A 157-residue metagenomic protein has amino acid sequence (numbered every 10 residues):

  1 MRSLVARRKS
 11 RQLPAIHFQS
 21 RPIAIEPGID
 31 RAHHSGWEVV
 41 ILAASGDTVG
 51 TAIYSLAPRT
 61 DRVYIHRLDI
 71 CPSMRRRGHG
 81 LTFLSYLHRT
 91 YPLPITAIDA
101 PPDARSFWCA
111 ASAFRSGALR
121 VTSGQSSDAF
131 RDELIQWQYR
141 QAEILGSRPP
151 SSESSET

Functional and structural regions predicted by a protein language model:
M1-H17, R21-P58, R89-T157: Terminal substrate-recognition subdomain of acyl/acetyltransferases
D61-P72: Conserved acetyl-CoA binding element of GNAT-fold acetyltransferases
C71, R75, T96: Conserved aromatic-histidine-acidic binding/catalytic patches
M74, G78-Y86: Conserved acetyl-CoA pyrophosphate-binding loop and the N-cap/start of the following alpha-helix in GNAT-like
